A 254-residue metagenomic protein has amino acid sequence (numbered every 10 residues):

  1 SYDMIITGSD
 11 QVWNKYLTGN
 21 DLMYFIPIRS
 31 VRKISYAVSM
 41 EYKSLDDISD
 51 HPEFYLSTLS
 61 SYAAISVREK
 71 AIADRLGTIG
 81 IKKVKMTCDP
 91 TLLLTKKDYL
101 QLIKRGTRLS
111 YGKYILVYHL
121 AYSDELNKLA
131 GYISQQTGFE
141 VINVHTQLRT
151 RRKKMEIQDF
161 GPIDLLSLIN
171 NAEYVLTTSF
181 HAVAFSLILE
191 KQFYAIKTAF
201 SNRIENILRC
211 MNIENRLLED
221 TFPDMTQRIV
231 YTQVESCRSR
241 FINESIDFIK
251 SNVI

Functional and structural regions predicted by a protein language model:
S1-I254: Active-site anion-handling motifs in enzyme catalytic cores
